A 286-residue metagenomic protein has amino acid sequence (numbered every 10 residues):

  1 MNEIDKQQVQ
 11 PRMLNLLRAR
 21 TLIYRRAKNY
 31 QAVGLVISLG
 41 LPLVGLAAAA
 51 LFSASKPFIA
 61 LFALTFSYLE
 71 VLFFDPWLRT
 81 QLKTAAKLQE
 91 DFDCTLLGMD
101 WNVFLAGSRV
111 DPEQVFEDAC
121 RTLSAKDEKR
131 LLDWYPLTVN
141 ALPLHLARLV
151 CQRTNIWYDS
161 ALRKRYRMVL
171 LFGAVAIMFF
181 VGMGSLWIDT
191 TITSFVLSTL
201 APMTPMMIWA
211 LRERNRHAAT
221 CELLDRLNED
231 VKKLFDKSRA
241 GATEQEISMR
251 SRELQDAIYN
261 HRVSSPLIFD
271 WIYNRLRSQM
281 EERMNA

Functional and structural regions predicted by a protein language model:
M1-D5, V103-P143: Short, non-transmembrane cytosolic segments of multipass membrane proteins
M1-P57, P266, W271: Non-cleavable N-terminal signal-anchor transmembrane helices
E3-M13, W209-A286: Cytosolic/matrix-facing juxtamembrane and C-terminal tails of multi-pass cellular membrane proteins
K6-A19, D127-Y166: Membrane-proximal, non-transmembrane alpha-helical segments
A27-T80, K164-E222: Alpha-helical transmembrane segments and their immediate juxtamembrane boundary regions in integral membrane proteins
Y68-Q114: Membrane-interface amphipathic/juxtamembrane segments adjacent to transmembrane helices
K87, D91-C94, G98, R148-C151 (+5 more regions): Charged, amphipathic alpha-helical oligomerization/scaffolding segments
S160, K164-R167, L171, F235 (+1 more regions): Long, hydrophobic, amphipathic alpha-helical segments used as structural scaffolds
